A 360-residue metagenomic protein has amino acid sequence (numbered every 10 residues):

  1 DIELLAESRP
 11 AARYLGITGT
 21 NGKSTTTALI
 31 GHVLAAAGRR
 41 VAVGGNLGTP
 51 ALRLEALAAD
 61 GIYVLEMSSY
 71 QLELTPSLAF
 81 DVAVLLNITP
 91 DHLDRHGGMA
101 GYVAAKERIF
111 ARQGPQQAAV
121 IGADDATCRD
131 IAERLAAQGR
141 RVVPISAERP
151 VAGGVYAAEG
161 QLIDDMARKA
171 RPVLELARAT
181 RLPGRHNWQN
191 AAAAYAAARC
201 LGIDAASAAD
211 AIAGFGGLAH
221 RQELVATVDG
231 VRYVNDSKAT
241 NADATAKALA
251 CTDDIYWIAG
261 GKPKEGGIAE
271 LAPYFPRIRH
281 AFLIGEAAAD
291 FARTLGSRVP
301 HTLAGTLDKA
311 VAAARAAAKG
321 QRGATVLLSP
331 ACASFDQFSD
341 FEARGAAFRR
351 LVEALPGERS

Functional and structural regions predicted by a protein language model:
D1-A123, T127-R141, T252, R349-S360: Phosphate-binding loop of NTP-binding sites
D1-G16, A213, R221-E223, L307-A317 (+2 more regions): Short, basic phosphate-binding NTP loop
D1-L4, A42-G44, G139-A157, A209-A213 (+2 more regions): Beta-strand->loop->alpha-helix junctions that form or flank phosphate-binding loops in nucleotide-handling enzymes
I17, N46, E66, L86 (+11 more regions): Residue-level signal for inorganic ion chemistry
G22, S69-Q71, P90-D91, D125-A126 (+4 more regions): Short glycine-rich anion-binding loops that position phosphate/pyrophosphate groups of nucleotides and phosphorylated
L174-I278, R293: Nucleotide phosphate-binding/pyrophosphate-handling subdomain across enzymes that bind or process nucleotide phosphates
I268-T325, R359-S360: C-terminal helical cap/extension that packs against the catalytic core of soluble nucleotide-cofactor enzymes
A331-S360: Glycine/aspartate-rich loop-and-adjacent alpha/beta segment that forms the canonical ThDP
